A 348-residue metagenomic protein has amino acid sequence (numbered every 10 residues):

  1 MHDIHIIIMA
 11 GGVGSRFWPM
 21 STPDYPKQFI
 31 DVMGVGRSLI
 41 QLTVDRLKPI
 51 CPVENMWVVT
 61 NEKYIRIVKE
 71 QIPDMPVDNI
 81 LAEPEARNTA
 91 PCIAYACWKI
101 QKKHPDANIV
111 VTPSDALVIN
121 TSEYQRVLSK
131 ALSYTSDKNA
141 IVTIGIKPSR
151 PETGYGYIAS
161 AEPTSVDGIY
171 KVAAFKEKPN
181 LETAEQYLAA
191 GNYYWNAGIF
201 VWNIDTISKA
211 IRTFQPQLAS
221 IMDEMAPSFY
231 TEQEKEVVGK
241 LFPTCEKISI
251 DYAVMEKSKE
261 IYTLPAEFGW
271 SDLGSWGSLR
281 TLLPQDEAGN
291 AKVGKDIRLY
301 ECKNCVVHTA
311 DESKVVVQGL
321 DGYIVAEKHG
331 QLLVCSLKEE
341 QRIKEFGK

Functional and structural regions predicted by a protein language model:
M1-I8, R16-P23, G34-P113, I119-S129: Conserved N-terminal catalytic core of the sugar/cofactor nucleotidyltransferase
D3, I204-K348: Left-handed beta-helix
I8-A10, V59, V110-P113, T143-K147 (+3 more regions): Short beta-strand segments
I40, A96, D115, I158 (+3 more regions): Residue-level signal for inorganic ion chemistry
V58, L81-A82, V111, V142-I144 (+2 more regions): General beta-strand structural signal in soluble alpha/beta enzymes
T121-F242, Y262, E312, L337: Conserved core of the sugar-phosphate nucleotidyltransferase
